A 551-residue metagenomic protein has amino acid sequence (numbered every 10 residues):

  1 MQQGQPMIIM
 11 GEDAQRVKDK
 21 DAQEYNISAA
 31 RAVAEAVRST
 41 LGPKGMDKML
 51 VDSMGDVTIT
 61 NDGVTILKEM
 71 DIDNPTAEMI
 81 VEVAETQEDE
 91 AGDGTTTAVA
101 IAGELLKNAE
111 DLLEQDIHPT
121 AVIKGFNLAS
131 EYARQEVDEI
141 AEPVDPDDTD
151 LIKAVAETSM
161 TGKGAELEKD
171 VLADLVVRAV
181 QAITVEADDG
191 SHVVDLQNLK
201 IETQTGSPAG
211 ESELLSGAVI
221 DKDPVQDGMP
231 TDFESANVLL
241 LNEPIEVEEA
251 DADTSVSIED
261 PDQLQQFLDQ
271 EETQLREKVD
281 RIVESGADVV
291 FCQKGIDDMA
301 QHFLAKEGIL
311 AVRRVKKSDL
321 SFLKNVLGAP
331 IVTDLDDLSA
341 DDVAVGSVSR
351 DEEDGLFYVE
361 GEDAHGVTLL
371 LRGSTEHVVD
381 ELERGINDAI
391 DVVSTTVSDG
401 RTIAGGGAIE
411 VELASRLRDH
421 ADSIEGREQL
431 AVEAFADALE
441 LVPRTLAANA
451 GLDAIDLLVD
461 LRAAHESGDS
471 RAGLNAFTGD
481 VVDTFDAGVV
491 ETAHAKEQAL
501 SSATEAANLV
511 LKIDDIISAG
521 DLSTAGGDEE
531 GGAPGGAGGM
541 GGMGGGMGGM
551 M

Functional and structural regions predicted by a protein language model:
M1-D13, V17, D342, D351-E353 (+3 more regions): Terminal disorder- and signal-encoded targeting elements
Q2-Q15, D19, E24-V37, L50-D56 (+1 more regions): Extended amphipathic alpha-helical scaffolds
G4-I8, Q15-E104, N108: N-terminal cofactor/phosphate-binding cores enriched in small/glycine residues, especially glycine-rich loops such as
G42, G92, D116, V176 (+5 more regions): Residue-level signature of catalytic and energy-coupling elements of molecular machines, predominantly ATP/GTP-dependent
D52, N74, T95, V99-G103 (+3 more regions): Alpha-helical transmembrane segments of multi-pass membrane proteins, especially transporters and channels
L105-D150, K169: Hydrophobic or amphipathic alpha-helical targeting/insertion segments
D189, V194-L196, I201-P208, E352-R418: Charge-patterned, long linear interaction tracts outside catalytic cores
V378-A389, V393-M551: Extended, low-charge hydrophobic alpha-helical regions
